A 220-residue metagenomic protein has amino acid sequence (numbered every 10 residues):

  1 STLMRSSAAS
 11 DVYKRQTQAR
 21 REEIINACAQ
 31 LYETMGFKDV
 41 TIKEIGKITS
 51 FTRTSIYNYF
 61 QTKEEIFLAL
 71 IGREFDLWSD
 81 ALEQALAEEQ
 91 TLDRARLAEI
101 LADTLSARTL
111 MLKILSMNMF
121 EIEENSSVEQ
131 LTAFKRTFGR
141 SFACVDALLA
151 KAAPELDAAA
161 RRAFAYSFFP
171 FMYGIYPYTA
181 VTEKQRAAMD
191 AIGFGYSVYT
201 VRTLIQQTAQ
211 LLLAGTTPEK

Functional and structural regions predicted by a protein language model:
S1-A9, Y13: Single conserved hydrophobic/aromatic residue that forms the stacking wall/gate of nucleotide- or nucleobase-binding
S10-T17, T217: N-terminal intrinsically disordered/low-complexity leader segments
A19, E23-Q30, I48, E65-A85 (+3 more regions): Alpha-helical structural segments
E23, L31, M35-E65, A69: Helix-turn-helix
A69, E83-M111, F164-F168: Hydrophobic alpha-helical connector segments
A107-T132, E183-A188: Amphipathic alpha-helical segments used for helix-helix packing
R140-E155, G174-K220: C-terminal peripheral helix-coil segments that are non-catalytic and often amphipathic
K151-F169: All-alpha amphipathic helical-bundle segments outside canonical DNA-binding/catalytic cores that form hydrophobic
